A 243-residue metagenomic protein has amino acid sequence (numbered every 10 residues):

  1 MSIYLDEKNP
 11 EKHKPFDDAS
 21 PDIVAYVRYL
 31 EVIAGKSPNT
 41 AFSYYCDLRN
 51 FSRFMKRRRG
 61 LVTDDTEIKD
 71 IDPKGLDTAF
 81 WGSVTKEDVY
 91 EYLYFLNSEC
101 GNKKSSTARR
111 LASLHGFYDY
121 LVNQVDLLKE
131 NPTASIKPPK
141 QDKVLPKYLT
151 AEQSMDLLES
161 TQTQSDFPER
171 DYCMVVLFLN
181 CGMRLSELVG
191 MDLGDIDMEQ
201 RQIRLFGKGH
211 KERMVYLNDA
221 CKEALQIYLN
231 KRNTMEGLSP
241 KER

Functional and structural regions predicted by a protein language model:
M1-R243: Conserved catalytic core of the tyrosine transesterase superfamily
